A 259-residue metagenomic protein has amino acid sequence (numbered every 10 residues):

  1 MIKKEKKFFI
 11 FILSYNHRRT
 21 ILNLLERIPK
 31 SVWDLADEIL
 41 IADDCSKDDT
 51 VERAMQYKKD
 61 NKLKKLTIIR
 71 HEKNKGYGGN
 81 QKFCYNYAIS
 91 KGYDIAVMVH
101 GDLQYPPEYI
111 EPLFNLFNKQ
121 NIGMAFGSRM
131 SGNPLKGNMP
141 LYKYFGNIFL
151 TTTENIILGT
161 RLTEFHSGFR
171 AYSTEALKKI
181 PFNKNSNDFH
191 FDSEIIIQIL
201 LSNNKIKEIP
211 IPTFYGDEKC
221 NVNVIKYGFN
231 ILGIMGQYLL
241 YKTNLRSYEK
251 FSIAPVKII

Functional and structural regions predicted by a protein language model:
M1-E5, G159, N183-I259: Hydrophobic helical membrane-anchoring modules
K7-F9, E38, E194: Cell-envelope/extracellular polymer assembly enzymes that use nucleotide-activated donors
N16, D44-C45, K75, C84: Conserved short acidic donor-positioning loop in nucleotide-sugar-dependent glycosyltransferases
H17-V32: Short, well-formed alpha-helical segments that are part of the catalytic scaffolds of diverse glycosyltransferases
T20-L22, D48-Y57: Acidic helix N-cap motif at the loop->helix transition within catalytic regions of sugar-transfer enzymes
A36-S46, I69-R70: Short beta-strand/loop segment that forms part of the nucleotide-sugar
D43-E52, L103: A conserved acidic beta->alpha catalytic loop
H71-S90, I95, P107-F189, G216-L232: Acceptor/aglycone-binding surface of glycosyltransferases and processive sugar-polymer synthases
